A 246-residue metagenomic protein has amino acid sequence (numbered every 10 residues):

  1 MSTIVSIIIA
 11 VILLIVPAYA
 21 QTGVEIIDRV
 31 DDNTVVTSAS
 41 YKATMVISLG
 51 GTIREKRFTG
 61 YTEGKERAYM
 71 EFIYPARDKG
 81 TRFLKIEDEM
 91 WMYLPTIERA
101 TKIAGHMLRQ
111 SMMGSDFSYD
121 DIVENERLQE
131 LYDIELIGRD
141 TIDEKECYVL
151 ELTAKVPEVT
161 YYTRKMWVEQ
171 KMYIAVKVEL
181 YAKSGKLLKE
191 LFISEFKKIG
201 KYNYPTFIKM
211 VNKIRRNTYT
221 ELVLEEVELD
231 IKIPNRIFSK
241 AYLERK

Functional and structural regions predicted by a protein language model:
M1-S2: N-terminal secretory signal peptides that target proteins for export/translocation
S6-V16: Bacterial N-terminal signal peptides
Q21-S38, T44-V46, R54, K79-R82 (+4 more regions): Flexible, processing/modification-adjacent segments and terminal tails in exported/periplasmic/extracellular proteins
V30, T59-T62, I193-K198: Extended lipid/amphipathic-ligand handling interfaces
A39-A43, A68-M70, R164, V178 (+1 more regions): One face of beta-strands
K42-R77: N-terminal, post-signal-peptide region of Sec/Tat-exported proteins
E66-R67, E89-M90, M172-I174: Structural motif
V123, K145-K240: Gly/Pro-enriched, hydrophobic low-complexity segments that function as extracytoplasmic propeptides/linkers
